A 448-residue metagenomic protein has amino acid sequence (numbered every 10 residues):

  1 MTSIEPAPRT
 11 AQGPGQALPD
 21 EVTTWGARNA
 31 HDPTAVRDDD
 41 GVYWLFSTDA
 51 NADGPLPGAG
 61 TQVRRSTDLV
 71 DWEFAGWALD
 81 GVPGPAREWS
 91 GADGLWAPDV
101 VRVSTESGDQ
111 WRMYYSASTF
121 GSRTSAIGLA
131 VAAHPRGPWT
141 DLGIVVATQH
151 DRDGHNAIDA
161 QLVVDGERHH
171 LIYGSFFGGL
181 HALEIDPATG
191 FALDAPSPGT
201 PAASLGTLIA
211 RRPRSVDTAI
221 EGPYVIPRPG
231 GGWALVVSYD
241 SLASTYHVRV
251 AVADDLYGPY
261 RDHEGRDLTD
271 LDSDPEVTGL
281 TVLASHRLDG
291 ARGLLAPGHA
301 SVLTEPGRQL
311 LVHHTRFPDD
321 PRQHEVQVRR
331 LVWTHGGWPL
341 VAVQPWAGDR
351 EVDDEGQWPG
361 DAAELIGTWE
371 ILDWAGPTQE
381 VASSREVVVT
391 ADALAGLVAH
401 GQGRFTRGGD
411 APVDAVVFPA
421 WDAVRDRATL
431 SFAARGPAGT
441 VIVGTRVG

Functional and structural regions predicted by a protein language model:
M1-G448: Carbohydrate-active catalytic/glycan-binding domains of CAZyme proteins, especially the secreted or lumenal ectodomains
